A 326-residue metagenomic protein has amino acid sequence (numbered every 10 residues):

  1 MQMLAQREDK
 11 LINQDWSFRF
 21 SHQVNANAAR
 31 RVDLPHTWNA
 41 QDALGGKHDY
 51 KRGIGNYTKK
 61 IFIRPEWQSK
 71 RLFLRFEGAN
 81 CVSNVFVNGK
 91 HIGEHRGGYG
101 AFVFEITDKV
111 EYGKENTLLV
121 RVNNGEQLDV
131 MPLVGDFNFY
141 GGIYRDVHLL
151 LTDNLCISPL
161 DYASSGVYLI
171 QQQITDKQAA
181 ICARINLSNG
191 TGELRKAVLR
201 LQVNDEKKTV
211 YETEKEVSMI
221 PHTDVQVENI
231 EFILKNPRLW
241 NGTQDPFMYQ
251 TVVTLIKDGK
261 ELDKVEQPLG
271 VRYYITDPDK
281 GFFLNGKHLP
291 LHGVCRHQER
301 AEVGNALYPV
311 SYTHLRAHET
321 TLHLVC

Functional and structural regions predicted by a protein language model:
M1-R316: Secreted/periplasmic carbohydrate-active enzymes, especially glycoside hydrolases
H314-C326: Single conserved hydrophobic/aromatic residue that forms the stacking wall/gate of nucleotide- or nucleobase-binding
